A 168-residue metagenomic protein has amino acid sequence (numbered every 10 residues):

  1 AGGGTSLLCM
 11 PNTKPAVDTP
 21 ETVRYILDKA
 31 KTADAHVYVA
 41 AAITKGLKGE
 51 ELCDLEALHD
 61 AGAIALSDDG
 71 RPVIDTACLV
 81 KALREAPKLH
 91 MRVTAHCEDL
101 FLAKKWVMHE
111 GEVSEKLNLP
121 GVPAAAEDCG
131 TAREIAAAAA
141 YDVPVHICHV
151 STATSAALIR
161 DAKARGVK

Functional and structural regions predicted by a protein language model:
A1-A30: Metal-associated gating/positioning segment near the N- to mid-region
G2, A35, A61: Structured loop/turn residues at beta-strand edges in well-structured enzyme cores
G4-C9, H36-Y38, E110-L119: Gly-rich Lys/Arg/Thr-decorated short loops/hinges at beta-loop-alpha junctions or inter-strand turns that position
S6-A16, A40-A41, S67, C148-H149: Active-site neighborhood of phospho(di)ester-bond hydrolases with catalytic His/Asp-centered motifs
L7, G46, C53: Short, electropositive, low-hydrophobicity segments enriched in small/polar residues
T19-A40, R84-A95: Alpha-helix-loop-beta-strand connector modules within alpha/beta enzyme cores
A41-G49: Active-site beta->alpha loop and helix N-cap motifs at the rims of alpha/beta catalytic domains
E50-K168: Histidine/acidic residue-rich metal-binding segments in metalloenzymes
